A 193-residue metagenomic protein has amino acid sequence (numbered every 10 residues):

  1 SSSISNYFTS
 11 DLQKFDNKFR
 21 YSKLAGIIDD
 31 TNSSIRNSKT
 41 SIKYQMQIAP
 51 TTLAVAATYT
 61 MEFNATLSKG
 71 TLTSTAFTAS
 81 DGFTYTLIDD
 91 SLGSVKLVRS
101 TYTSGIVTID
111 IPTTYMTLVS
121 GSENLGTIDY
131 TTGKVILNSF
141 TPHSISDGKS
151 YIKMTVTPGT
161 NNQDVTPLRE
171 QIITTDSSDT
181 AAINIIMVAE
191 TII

Functional and structural regions predicted by a protein language model:
S1-T58, E190-I192: Acidic, low-complexity glycine/serine/threonine-rich segments
S1-Y7, D89-T114: Compositionally biased, low-hydrophobicity segments enriched in charged and small polar residues
I4, T40-I42, M61, L137 (+1 more regions): Generic structural hydrophobic/aromatic packing signal, biased to beta-strands
N37, A54-A56, S80, D147-Y151: A general secondary-structure signal for short beta-strands and their flanking turns/coil in non-transmembrane regions
I42, N64-A65, T175-S178: Short, surface-exposed linear patches
I48, A65-L67, V156-T160: Beta-strand elements of well-folded, non-transmembrane domains
V55-T103: C-terminal extracytoplasmic interaction modules
T103-V107, I111-I193: Surface-exposed interaction regions enriched in Ser/Thr/Asp/Glu that occur as long low-complexity tracts or repetitive
